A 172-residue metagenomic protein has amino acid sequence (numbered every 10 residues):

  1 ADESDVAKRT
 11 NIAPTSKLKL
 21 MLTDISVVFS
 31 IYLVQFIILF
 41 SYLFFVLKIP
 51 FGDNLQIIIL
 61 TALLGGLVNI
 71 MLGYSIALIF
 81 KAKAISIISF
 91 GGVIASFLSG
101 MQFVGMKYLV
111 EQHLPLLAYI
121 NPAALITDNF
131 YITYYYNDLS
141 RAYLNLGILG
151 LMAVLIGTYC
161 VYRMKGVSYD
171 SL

Functional and structural regions predicted by a protein language model:
A1-A13: Transmembrane helix boundary and interhelical loop/hinge segments in multi-pass membrane proteins
I12-L18, L139: Juxtamembrane helix-boundary/capping and inter-helix hinge elements in multi-pass membrane proteins
S16-D24, F45-Q56, K81: Short juxtamembrane and helix-loop transition motifs at transmembrane-helix boundaries in membrane proteins
K17-L43, L63, G150: Selective transmembrane-helix segments that form parts of the transport pathway or gating/packing helices in multipass
L43-F45, I76-A77: Hydrophobic alpha-helical transmembrane segments
P50-L172: Membrane-spanning alpha-helical segments of multipass transporters and channels
